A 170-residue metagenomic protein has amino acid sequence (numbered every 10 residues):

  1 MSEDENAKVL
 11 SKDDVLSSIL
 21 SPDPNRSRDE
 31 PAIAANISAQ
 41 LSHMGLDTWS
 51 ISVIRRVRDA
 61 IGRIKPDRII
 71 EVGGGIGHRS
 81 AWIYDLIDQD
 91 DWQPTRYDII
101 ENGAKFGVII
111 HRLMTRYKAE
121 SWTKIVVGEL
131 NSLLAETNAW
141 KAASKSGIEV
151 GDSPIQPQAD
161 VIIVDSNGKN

Functional and structural regions predicted by a protein language model:
M1-V161, G168-N170: A short alpha-helical cap/connector motif
